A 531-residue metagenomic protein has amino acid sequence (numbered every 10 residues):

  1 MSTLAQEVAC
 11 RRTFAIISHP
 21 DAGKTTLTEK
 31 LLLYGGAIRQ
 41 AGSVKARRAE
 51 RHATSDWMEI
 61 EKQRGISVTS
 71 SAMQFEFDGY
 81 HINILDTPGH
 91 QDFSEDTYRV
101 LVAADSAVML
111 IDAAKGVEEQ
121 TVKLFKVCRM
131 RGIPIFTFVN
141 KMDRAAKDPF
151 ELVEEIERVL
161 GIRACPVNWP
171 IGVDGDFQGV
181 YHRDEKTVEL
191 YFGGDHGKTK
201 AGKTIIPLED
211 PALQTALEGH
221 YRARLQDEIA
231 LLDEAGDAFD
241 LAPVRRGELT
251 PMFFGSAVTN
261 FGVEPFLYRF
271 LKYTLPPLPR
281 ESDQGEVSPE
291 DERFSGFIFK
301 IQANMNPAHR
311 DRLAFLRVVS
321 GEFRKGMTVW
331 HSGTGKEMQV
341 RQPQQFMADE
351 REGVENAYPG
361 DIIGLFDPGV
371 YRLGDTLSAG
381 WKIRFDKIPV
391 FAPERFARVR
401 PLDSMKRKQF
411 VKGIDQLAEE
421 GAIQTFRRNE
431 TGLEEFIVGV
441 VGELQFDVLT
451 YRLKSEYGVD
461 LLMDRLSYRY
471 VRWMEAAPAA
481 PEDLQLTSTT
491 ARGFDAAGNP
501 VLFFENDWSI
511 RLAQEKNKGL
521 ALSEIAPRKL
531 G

Functional and structural regions predicted by a protein language model:
M1-G531: Structural and coupling elements of P-loop NTPases
